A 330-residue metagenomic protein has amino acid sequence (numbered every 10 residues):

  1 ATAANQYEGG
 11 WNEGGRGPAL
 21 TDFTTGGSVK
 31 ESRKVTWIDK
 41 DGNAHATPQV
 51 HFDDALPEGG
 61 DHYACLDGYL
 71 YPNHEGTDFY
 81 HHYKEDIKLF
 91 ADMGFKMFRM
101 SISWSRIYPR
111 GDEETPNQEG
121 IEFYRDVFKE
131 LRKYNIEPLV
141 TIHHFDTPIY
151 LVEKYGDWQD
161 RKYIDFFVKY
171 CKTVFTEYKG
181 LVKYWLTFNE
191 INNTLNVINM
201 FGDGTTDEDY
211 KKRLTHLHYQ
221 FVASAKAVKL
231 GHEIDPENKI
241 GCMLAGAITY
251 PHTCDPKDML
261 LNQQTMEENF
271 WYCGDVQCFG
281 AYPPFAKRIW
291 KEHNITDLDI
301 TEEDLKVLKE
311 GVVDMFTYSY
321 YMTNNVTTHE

Functional and structural regions predicted by a protein language model:
A1-D67, R110-D112, I121-E330: Active-site region of glycoside hydrolase catalytic domains
G68-H82, Q159-K162: Active-site mouth loops of central-metabolism enzymes
H74-E75, T115-P116, H216: A generic structural signal for short
E75-K88, P109, G120: Internal amphipathic alpha-helical repeat/solenoid segments
H82-S103, E137, E310-G311, M315-F316: Catalytic domains of carbohydrate-active enzymes, especially glycoside hydrolases
M93-G120, V140-H143: Aromatic-lined carbohydrate-binding/catalytic grooves of carbohydrate-active enzymes
